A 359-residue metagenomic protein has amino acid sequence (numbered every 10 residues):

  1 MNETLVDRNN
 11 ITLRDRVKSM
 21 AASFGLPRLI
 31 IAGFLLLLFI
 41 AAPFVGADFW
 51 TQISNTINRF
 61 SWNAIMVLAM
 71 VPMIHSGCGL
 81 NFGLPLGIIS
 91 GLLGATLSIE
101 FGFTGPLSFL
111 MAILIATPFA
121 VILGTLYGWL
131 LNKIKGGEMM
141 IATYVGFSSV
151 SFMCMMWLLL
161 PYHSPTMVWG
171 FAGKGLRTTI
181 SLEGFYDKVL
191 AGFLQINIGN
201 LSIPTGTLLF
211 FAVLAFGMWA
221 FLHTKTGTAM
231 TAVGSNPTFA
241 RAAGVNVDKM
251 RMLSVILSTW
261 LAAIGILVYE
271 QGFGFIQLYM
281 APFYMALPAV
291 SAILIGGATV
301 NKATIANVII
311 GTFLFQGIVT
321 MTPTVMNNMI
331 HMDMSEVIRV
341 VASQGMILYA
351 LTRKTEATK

Functional and structural regions predicted by a protein language model:
M1-L38, S235-K249, G311, T320-K359: Cytosolic-side transmembrane-helix boundaries in multi-pass membrane proteins
I30-A42, M70, F147-C154, T207-W219 (+4 more regions): Hydrophobic core segments of alpha-helical transmembrane domains in multi-pass membrane transport and ion-translocation
T51-F103, T125, W129-G136, I293-K302 (+1 more regions): Single transmembrane alpha-helix segments in multi-pass membrane proteins
G87-G91, A142-S148, I305-I318: Central hydrophobic cores of alpha-helical transmembrane segments in multi-pass integral membrane proteins
T104-V150, F315: Alpha-helical transmembrane segments within multi-pass membrane transporters and channels
S149-L222, H331-S335: Transmembrane helix-bundle core of multi-pass membrane transporters and related energy-transducing complexes
N200-Q277: Helix-loop-helix "hairpin" substructures at the membrane interface of multi-pass membrane proteins
I256-V268, G272-V340: Transmembrane alpha-helical segments in multi-pass inner-membrane proteins
